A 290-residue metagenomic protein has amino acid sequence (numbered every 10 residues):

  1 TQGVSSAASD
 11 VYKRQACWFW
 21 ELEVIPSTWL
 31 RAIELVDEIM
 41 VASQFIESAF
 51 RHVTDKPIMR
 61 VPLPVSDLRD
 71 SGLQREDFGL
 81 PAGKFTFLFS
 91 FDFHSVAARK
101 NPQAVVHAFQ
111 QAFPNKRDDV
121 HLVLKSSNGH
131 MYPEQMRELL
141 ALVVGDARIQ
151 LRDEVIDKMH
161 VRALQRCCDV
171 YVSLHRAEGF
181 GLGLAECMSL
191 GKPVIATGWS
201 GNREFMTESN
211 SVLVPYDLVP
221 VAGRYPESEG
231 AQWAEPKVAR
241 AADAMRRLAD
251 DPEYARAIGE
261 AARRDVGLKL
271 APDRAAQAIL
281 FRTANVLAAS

Functional and structural regions predicted by a protein language model:
T1-A8, Y12: Single conserved hydrophobic/aromatic residue that forms the stacking wall/gate of nucleotide- or nucleobase-binding
S71-F87, P114-R117, A289: Nucleotide-sugar donor-binding and catalytic loop/hinge architecture of NDP-sugar-dependent glycosyltransferases
P81-K100, V106-Q110, L122-L124: Conserved donor-binding/catalytic core segment of Leloir-type glycosyltransferases
E134-A163: Nucleotide-activated donor-binding/catalytic signature segment of Leloir-type glycosyltransferases, i.e., the conserved
R176: Aromatic "clamp/platform" in nucleotide-sugar-dependent glycosyltransferases that forms part of the donor/acceptor
R203-R247: Change "using UDP/GDP/dTDP sugars" to "using nucleotide sugars
R240-D243, R247, Y254-L268, N285: A short, well-ordered alpha-helix in the C-terminal region of glycosyltransferases
P272-S290: C-terminal alpha-helical cap of glycosyltransferases
